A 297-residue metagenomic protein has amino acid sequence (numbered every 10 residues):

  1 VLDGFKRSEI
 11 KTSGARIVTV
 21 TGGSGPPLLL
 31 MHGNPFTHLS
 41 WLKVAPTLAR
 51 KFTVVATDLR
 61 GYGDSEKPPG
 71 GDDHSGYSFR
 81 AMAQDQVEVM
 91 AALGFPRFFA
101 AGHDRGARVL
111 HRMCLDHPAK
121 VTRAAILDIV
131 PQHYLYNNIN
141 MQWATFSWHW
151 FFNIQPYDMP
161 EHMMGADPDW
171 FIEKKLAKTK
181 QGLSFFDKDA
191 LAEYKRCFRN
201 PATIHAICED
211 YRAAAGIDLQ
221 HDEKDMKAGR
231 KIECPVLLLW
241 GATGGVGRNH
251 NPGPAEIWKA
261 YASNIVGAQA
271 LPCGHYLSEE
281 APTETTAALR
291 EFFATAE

Functional and structural regions predicted by a protein language model:
V1-S8, A15-T19, P27, V55 (+5 more regions): Flexible "cap/lid" subdomain of the alpha/beta-hydrolase fold that forms the substrate-access gate
V20-K67: Conserved HGGG/HGGXW glycine-rich cap/lid loop of the alpha/beta-hydrolase fold
K43-P46, R50, L115-D116, A287 (+1 more regions): Short, well-ordered alpha-helices that flank and scaffold nucleotide-derived cofactor binding pockets
